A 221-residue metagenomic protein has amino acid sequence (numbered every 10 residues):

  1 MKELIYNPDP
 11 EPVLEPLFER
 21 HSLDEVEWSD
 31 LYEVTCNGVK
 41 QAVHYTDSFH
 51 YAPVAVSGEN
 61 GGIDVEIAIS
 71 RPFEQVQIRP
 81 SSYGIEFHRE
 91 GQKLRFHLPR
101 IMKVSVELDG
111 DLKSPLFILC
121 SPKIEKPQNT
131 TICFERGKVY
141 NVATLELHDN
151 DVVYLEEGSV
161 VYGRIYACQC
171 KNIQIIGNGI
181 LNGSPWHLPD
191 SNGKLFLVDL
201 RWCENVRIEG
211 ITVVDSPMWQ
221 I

Functional and structural regions predicted by a protein language model:
M1-I221: Extracellular/periplasmic carbohydrate-active domains that bind, remodel, or depolymerize complex polysaccharides
